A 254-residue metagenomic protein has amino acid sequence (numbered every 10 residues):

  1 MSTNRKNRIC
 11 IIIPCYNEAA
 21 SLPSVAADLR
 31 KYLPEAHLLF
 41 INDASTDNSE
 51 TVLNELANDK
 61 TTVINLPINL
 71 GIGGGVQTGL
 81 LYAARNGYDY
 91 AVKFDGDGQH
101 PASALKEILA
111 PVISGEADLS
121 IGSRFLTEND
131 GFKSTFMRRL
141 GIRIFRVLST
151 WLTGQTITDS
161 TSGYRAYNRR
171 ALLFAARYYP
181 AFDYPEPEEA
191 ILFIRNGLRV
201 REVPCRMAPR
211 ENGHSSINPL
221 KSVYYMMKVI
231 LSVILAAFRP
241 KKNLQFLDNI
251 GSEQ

Functional and structural regions predicted by a protein language model:
M1-I9, G154, Y178-Q254: Hydrophobic helical membrane-anchoring modules
I13, A26, E35-S45, I64-L66 (+1 more regions): Short beta-strand/loop segment that forms part of the nucleotide-sugar
N17-K31: Short, well-formed alpha-helical segments that are part of the catalytic scaffolds of diverse glycosyltransferases
A20-S24, D47-L56: Acidic helix N-cap motif at the loop->helix transition within catalytic regions of sugar-transfer enzymes
P34-E35, G87, E116, G197-R199: Short loop/turn motifs at secondary-structure junctions
N42-T51, G98: A conserved acidic beta->alpha catalytic loop
L66-R85, Y90, A102-D183, R210-M227: Acceptor/aglycone-binding surface of glycosyltransferases and processive sugar-polymer synthases
